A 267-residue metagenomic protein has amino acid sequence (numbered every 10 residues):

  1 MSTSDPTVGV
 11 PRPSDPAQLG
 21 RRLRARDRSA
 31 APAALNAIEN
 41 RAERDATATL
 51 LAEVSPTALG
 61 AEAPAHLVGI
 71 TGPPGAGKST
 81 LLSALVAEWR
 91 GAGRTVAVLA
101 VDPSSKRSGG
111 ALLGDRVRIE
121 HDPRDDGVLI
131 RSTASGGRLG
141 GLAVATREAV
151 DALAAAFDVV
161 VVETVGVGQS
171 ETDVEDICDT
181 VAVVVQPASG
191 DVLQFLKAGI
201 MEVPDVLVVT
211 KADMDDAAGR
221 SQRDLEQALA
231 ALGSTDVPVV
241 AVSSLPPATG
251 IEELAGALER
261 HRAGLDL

Functional and structural regions predicted by a protein language model:
M1-G20: Charged, compositionally biased N-terminal leader segments and the immediate start of the first structured element
S14-V68, P73-A76, L82-S170, I177-V184 (+1 more regions): Nucleotide-state-sensitive switch-loop elements of NTP-binding domains
L112, A149, D173, I177 (+4 more regions): Alpha-helical scaffold elements adjacent to nucleotide-binding pockets in ATP/GTP-utilizing enzyme cores
S132-T133, V183-Q186, V208-K211, A241-S243: Conserved beta-strand segments of the P-loop GTPase G domain that flank and frequently precede/overlap
V159, T180, D205-V206, P238: Well-ordered beta-strand positions
S170, F195-L196, G250: Short acidic active-site motifs
P187-A218: Flexible active-site lid/hinge loop adjacent to a nucleotide/diphosphate and Mg2+-phosphate binding pocket
V206, A212-G264: Canonical P-loop GTPase G-domain recognition
